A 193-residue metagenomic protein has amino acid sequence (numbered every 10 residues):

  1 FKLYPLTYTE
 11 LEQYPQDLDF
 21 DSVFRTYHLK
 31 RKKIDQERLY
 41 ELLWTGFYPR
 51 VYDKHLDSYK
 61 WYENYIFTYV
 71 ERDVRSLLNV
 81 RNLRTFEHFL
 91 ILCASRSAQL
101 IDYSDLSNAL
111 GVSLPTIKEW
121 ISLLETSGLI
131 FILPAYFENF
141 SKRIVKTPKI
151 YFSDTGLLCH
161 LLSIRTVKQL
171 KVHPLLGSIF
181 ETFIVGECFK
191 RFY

Functional and structural regions predicted by a protein language model:
F1-T9: A short helix-turn-beta junction within AAA+ P-loop NTPase domains corresponding to the substrate/partner-engaging
Y8-L11, L157-L158: A generic structural signal for short hydrophobic patches within well-formed alpha-helices
L11, G46, F89: A residue-level signal for conserved active-site and pocket-lining positions in enzyme catalytic cores
Y14-V23, T68-Y69: Conserved AAA+ ATPase "sensor/coupling" helix adjacent to the nucleotide-binding pocket
H28-Y65: Amphipathic alpha-helical "lid/sensor" segments that cap RecA-like P-loop NTPase cores
Y52-Y193: Accessory nucleic acid-recognition modules appended to NTPase machines
